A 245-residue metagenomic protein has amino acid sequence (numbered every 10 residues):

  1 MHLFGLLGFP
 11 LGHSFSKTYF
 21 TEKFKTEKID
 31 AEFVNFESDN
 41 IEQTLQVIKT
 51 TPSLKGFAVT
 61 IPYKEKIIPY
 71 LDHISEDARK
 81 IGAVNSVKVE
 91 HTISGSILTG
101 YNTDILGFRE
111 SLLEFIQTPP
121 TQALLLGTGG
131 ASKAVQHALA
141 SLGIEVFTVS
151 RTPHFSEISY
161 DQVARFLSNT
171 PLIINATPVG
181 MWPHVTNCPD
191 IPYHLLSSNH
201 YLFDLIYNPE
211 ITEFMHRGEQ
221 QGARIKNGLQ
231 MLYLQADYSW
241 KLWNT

Functional and structural regions predicted by a protein language model:
H2-F115: Phosphate/diphosphate ligand-binding glycine-rich loop within oxidoreductases
G8, N102-I105, L112, I116 (+2 more regions): Glycine-rich adenosine-cofactor-binding loop
V34, L124, F147: Conserved beta-strand positions in the Rossmann-like core of class I SAM-dependent methyltransferases
V59-K66, A131, P178-M181, N208: Short glycine-rich anion-binding loops that position phosphate/pyrophosphate groups of nucleotides and phosphorylated
E110-S111, Q221-T245: Active-site capping/gating segments
S141-I158: NAD(P)-binding Rossmann-fold cofactor-contacting core
S156-K226: Rossmann-like adenosine-cofactor binding region
